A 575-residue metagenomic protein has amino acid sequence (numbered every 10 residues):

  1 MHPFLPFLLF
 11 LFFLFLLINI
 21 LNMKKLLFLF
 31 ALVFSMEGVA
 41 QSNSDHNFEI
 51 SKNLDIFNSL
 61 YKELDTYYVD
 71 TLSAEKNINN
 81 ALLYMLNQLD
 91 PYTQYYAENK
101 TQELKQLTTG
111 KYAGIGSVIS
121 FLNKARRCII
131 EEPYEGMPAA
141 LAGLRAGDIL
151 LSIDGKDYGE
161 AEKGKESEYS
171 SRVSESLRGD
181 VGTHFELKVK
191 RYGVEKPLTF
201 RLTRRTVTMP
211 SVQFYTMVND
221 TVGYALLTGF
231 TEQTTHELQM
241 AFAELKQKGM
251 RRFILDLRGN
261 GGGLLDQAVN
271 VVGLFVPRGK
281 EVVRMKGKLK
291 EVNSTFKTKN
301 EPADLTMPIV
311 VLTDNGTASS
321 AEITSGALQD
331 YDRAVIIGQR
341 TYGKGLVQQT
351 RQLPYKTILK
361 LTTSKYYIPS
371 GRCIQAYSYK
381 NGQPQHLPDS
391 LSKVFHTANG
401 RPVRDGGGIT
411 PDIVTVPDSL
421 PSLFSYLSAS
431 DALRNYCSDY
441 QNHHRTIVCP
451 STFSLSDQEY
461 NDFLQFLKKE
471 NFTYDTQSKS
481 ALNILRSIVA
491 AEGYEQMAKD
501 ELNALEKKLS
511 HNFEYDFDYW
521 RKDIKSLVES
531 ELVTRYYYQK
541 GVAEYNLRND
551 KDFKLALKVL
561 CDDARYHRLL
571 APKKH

Functional and structural regions predicted by a protein language model:
M1-N47: Bacterial Sec-dependent N-terminal signal peptides
A40-N53, F57-A74, A97, I129-E132 (+4 more regions): Cleft-lining beta-strand/loop regions that shape enzyme active-site pockets
H46, I50, L72-N79, G261 (+3 more regions): Conserved phosphate/pyrophosphate-binding and hydrolysis machinery centered on Walker-type P-loop NTPases, extending
D65-Y134, G182-F214, L547-L557, R565-K574: Extended, small/polar residue-biased N-terminal targeting/export presequences and adjacent propeptide/linker tracts
L151-S152, V335, K360, Q375 (+1 more regions): Hydrophobic beta-strand signal
G343-H396: Polar, glycine-rich mid-to-C-terminal structural blocks that act as macromolecule-binding/assembly scaffolds
C373-I374, S378-H575: Conserved functional hotspot residues or short segments at active or partner-binding sites across diverse domains
